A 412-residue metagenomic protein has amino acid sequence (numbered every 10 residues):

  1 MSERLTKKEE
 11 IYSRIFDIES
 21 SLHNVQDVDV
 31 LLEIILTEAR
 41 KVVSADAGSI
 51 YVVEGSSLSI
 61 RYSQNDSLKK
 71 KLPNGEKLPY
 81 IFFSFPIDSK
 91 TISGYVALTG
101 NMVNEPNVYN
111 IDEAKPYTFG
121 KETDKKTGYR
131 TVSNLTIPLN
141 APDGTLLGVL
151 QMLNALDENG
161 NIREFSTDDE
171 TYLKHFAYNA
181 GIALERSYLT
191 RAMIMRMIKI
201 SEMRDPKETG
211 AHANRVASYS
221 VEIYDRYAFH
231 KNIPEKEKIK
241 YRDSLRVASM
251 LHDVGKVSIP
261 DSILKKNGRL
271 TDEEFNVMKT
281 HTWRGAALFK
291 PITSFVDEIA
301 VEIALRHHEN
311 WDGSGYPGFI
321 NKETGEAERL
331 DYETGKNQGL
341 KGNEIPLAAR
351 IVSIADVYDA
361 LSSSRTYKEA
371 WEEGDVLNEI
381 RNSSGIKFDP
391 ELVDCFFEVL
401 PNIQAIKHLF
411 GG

Functional and structural regions predicted by a protein language model:
M1-I34, K41-V42, I60-Y62, R186-K199: Signal-transmission linkers at sensory-effector interfaces
I34-R40, D46-I60, S93-Y95, M102-N104 (+2 more regions): Short, hydrophobic-rich beta-strand element in sensory/regulatory alpha-beta domains
T37, S49-S89, N110-I111, M250 (+2 more regions): GAF sensory/regulatory domain recognition with acknowledged cross-activation on helical regulatory dimers
L78-I81, F85, N101, N159-R163 (+2 more regions): Metal-dependent catalytic cores of enzymes that make or break cyclic nucleotides and related phosphoester linkages
I92, P106-S133, A155-S166, P317 (+1 more regions): Signal-transducing coupling segments at domain and membrane junctions
Y95-M102, V149-L150, A155, T171-T190 (+6 more regions): Signal-transmission/dimerization alpha-helices at domain junctions
V132-A141, G148: A short, aliphatic-rich beta-strand micro-motif
T145, G160-E185, D243, N378: Amphipathic alpha-helical "output/dimerization" segments
